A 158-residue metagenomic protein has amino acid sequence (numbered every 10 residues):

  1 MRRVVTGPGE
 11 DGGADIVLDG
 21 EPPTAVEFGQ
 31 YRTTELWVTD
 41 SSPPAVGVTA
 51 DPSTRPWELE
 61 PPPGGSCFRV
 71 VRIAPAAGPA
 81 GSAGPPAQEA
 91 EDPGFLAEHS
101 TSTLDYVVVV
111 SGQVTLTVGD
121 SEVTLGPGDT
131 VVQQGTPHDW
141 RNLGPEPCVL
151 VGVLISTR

Functional and structural regions predicted by a protein language model:
M1-T49: N-terminal leader/capping segments at the start of a protein or of a new domain
E10, A14-P22, P44-V46, P62-A76 (+2 more regions): Glyoxalase I/VOC metalloenzyme domain signal
F28-A76: Extended, compositionally biased flexible segments
D51-T54, S66-T101, Q134-P137, T157-R158: Conserved short histidine dyad/triad with adjacent acidic residue
G65-C67, T115, E122-G126, G135-T157: Ligand-binding loop in jelly-roll beta-barrel domains
P93-T101, Y106-G126: A short beta-strand-loop-beta hairpin characteristic of the jelly-roll/cupin
